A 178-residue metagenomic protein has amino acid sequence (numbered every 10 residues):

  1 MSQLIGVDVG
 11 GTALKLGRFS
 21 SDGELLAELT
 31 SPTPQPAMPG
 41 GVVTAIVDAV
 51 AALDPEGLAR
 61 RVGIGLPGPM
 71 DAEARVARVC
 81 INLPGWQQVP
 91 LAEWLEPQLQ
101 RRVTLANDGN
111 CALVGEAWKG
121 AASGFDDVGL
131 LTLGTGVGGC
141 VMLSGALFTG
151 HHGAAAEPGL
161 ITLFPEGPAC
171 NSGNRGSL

Functional and structural regions predicted by a protein language model:
Q3-I5, G17-F19, A27-T30, A37-G41 (+3 more regions): Glycine/GP-enriched mid-protein hinge/lid loop-to-helix segment characteristic of carbohydrate kinases
Q3-L66: Conserved phosphate-binding loops in N-terminal lobes of ATP-dependent enzymes of the actin/Hsp70/sugar-kinase
T12, G109-N110, A154: A generic "binding-loop/recognition-motif" signal
T12, P67-D71, G134-G136: Short glycine-rich anion-binding loops that position phosphate/pyrophosphate groups of nucleotides and phosphorylated
A13, L25, A77, L147-F148: Hydrophobic "anchor" residues
K15, A72-A74, G139: Glycine/Thr-rich phosphate-binding loops of Rossmann-like dinucleotide-binding domains
P34, P39-V47, A51, L58-V62 (+1 more regions): Glycine-rich phosphate-binding loop and adjoining helix at the ATP-binding site of ATP-dependent phosphoryl-transfer
